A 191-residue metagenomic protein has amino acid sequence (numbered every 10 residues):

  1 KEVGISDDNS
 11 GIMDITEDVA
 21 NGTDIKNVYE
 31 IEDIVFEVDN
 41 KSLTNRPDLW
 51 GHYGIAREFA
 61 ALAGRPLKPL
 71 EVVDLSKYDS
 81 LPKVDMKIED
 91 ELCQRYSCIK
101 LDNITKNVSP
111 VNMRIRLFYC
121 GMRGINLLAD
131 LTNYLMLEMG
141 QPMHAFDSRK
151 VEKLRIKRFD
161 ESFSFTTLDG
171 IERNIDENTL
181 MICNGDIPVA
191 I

Functional and structural regions predicted by a protein language model:
K1, I125, E177-L180: Loop/turn positions that initiate beta-strands
K1-S76, A190-I191: Phosphate-backbone binding interfaces of nucleic-acid-interacting proteins
D33, V151, N178: Active-site lining segments that contact anionic ligands and/or coordinate catalytic metals
N40-L43, K100, T167-L168: Active-site-adjacent structural elements in folded domains
A63, L67-S164, I171, I182-I187: Glycine/proline-enriched, intrinsically flexible loops and inter-domain linkers
T167-D169, E177-N178: Short beta-alpha junctions and helix-cap segments that line functional grooves
N174: Residues that scaffold, gate, or flank divalent-cation-dependent active/transport sites
